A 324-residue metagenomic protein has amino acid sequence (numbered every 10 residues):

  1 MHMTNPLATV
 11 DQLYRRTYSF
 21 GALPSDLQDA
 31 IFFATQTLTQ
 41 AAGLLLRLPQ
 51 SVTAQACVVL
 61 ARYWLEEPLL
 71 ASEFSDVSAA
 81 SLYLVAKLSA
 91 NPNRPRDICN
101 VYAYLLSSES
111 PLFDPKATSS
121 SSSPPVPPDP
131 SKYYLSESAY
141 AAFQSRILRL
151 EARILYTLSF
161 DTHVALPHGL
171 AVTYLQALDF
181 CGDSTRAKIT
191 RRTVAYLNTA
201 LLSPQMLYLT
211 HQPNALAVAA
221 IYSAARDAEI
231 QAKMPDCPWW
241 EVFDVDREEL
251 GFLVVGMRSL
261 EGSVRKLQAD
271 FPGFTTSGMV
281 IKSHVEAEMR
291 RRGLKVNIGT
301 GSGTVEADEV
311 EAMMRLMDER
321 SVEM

Functional and structural regions predicted by a protein language model:
M1-M324: Non-catalytic, interaction-prone regions of core transcription and DNA-replication machinery
